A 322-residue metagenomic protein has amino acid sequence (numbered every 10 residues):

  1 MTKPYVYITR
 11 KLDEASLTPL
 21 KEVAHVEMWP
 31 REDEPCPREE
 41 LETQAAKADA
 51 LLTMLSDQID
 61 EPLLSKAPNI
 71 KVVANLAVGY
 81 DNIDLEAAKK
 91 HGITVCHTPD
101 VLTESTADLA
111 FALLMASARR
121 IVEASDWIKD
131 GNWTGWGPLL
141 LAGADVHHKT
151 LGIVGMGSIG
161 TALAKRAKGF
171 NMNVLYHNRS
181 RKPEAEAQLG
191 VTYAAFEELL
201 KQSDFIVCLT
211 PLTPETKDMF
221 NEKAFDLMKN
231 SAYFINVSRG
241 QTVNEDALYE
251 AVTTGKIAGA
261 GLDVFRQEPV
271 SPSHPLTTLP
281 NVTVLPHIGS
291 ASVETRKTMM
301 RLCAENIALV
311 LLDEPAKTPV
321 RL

Functional and structural regions predicted by a protein language model:
M1-C96, N221: An N-terminal-biased, well-structured beta-alpha scaffold segment characteristic of Rossmann-like dinucleotide-binding
R10, Y176-S180: N-terminal Rossmann-fold cofactor-binding loop
W29-E32, L76-A77, I93-E104, N178 (+3 more regions): Short beta->alpha connector loops at strand-helix junctions that form conserved, small/polar/Pro-enriched
D49-A50, V72, F205, Y233 (+2 more regions): Short, Asp-centered acidic motifs that coordinate Mg2+ and/or phosphate in catalytic or ligand-binding sites
I59-L63, S180-P275: Rossmann-like adenosine-cofactor binding region
H91, P99-T150, A162-K165: Phosphate-binding beta-alpha-beta segment of Rossmann-like dinucleotide-binding domains, i.e., the NAD(P)
H91, V95-C96, E222, S231-L322: Rossmann-like dinucleotide-binding domain for NAD(H)/NADP(H)
M156-G157: Glycine-rich Rossmann-fold phosphate-binding loop(s) that bind the pyrophosphate of adenine dinucleotide cofactors
